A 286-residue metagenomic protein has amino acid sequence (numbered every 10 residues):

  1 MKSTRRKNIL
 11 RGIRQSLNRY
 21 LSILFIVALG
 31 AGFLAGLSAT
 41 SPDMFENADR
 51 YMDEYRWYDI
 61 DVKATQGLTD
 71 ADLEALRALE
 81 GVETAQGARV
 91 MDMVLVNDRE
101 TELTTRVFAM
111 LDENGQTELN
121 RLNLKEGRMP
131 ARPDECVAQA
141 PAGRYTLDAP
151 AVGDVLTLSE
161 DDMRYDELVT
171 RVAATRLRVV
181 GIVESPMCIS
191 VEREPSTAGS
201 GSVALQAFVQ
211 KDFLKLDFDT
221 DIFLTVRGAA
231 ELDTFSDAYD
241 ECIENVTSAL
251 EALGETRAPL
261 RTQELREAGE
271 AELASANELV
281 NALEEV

Functional and structural regions predicted by a protein language model:
K2-V286: Membrane transport/envelope proteins' first extracytoplasmic loop
